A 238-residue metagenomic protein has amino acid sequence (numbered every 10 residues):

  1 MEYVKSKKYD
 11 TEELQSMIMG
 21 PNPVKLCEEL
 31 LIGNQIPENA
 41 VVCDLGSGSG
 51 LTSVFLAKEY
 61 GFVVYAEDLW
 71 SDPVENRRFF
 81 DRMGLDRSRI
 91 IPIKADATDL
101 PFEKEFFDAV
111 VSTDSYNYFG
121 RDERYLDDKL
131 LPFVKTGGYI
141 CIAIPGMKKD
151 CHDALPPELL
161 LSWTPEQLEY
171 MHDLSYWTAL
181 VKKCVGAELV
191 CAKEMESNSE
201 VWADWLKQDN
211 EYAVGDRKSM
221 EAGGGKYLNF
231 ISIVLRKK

Functional and structural regions predicted by a protein language model:
E12-E28: Conserved SAM-binding loop and adjacent beta-strand
C43, S49-D99: Class I SAM-dependent methyltransferase SAM/SAH-binding core
T98-V110: A short acidic, Gly/Pro-enriched loop at the edge of an enzyme's catalytic core that lines a small-molecule cofactor
A109-D122: A short SAM/SAH-binding and catalytic strip from SAM-dependent methyltransferases
R124-Y139: A short glycine-rich, Lys/Arg-flanked "PGG" loop and its adjoining helix->strand segment in the class I
P145-Q167: Short, glycine-/aromatic-enriched active-site segment of Class I SAM-dependent methyltransferases
E169-V185: Short alpha-helix
C191-K238: Conserved Class I S-adenosyl-L-methionine
